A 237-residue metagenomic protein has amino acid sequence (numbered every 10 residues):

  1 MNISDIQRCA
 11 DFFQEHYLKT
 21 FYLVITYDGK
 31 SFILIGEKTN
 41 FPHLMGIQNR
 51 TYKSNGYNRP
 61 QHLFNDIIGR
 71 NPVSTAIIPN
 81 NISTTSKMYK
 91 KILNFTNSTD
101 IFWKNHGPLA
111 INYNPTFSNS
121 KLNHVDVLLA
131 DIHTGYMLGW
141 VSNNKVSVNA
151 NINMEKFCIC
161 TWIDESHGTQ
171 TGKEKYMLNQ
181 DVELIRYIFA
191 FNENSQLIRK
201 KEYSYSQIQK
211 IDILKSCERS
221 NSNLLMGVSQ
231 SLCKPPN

Functional and structural regions predicted by a protein language model:
M1-H124, A130, E183-N237: An acidic, glycine-rich, mixed-charge low-complexity segment common to nucleic-acid enzymes
A130-S204: Compact beta-sheet-dominated globular domain cores
